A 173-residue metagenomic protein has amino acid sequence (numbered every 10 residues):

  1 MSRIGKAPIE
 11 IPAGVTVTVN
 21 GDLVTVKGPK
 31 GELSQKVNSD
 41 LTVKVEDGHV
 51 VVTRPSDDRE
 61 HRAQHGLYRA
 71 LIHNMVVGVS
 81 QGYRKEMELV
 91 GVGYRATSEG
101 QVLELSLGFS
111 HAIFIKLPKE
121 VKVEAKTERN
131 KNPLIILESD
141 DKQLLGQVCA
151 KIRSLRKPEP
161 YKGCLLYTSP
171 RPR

Functional and structural regions predicted by a protein language model:
S2-H65, R69-V77, Q81-E138, Q143-G163: N-terminal intrinsically disordered, cationic/polar leader segments that include organellar targeting peptides
Y167-R173: Conserved small/polar residues in nucleotide/adenosyl-binding loops
